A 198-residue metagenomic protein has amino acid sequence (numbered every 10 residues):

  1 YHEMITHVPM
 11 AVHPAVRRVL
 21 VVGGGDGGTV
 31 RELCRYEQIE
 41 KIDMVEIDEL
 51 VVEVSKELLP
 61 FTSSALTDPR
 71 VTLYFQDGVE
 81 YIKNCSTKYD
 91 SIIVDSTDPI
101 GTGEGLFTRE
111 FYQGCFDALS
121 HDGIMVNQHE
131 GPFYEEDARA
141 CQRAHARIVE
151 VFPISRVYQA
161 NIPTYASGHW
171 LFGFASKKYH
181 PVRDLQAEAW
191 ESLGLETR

Functional and structural regions predicted by a protein language model:
H2-D122, Y134-C141: The AdoMet/dcAdoMet-binding core of the Class I SAM-like
E32, Y36, R147-V151, K177: Alpha-helical structural signal in soluble globular domains
A65, M125, S155-R156: Short, structured loop/turn "capping" segments at alpha-beta junctions
T97, H129-P132, A160: Histidine- and/or cysteine-centered catalytic micro-motif in compact active-site loops
Y112-F116, A138-N161, G173: Conserved Class I S-adenosyl-L-methionine
D122-H129: Conserved beta-strand signature within the Rossmann-like core of class I S-adenosyl-L-methionine
I154-R198: Soluble small-group transferase modules, centered on the S-adenosyl donor enzyme superfamily
